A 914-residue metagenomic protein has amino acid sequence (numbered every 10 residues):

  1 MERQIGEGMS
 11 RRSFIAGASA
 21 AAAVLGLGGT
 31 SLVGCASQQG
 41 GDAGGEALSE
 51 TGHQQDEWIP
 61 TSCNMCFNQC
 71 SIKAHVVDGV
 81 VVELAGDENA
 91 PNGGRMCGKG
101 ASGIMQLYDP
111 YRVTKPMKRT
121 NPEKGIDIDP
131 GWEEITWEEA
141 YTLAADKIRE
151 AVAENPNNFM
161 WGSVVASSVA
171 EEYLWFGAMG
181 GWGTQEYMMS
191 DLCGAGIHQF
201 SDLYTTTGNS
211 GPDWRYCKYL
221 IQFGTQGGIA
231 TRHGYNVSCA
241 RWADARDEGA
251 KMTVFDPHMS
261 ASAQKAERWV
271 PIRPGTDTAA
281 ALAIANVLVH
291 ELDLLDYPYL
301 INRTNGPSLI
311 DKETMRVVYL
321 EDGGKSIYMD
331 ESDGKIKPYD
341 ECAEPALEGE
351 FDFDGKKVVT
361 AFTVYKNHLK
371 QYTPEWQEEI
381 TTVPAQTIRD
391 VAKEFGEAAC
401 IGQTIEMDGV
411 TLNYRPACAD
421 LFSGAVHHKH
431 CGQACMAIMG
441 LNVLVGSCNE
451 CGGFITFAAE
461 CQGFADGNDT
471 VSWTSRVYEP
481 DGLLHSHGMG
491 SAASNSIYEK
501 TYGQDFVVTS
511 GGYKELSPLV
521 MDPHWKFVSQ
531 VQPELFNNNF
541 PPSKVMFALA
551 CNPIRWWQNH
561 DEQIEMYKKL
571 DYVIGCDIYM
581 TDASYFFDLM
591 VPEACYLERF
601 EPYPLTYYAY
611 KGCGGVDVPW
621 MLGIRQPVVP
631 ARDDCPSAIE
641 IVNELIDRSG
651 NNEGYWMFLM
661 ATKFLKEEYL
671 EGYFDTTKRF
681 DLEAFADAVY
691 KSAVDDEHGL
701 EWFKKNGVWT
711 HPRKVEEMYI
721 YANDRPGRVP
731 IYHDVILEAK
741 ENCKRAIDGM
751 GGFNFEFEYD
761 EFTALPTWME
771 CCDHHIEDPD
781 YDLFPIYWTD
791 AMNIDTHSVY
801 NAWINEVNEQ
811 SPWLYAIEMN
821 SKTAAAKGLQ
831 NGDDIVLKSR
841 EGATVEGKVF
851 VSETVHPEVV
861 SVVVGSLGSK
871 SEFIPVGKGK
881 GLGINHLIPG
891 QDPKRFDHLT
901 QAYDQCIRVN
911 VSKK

Functional and structural regions predicted by a protein language model:
E2-A346, V358, G482, S486 (+4 more regions): N-terminal export/assembly segments and adjacent metallocofactor-ligating motifs of anaerobic energy-metabolism
R119-E139, D293-R389, D481-K514, M621-M750 (+2 more regions): N-terminal leader/propeptide and maturation segments of large enzyme subunits in energy/redox metabolism and hydrolases
Y141-F159, S210-Y219, H368, V391-C418 (+1 more regions): Glycine-rich phosphate/diphosphate-binding loops that line cofactor/substrate pockets in enzymes
V164-V165, R303-N305, E394-F395, T411 (+3 more regions): A glycine-rich phosphate-binding loop feature that marks nucleotide/adenosyl-phosphate handling sites
Y173-F255, A279, E344-G349, A361 (+3 more regions): Extended redox/cofactor-interaction regions of prokaryotic respiratory oxidoreductases
T184-Q185, D293-Y299, T387-R389, C418 (+9 more regions): Acidic/polar loop patches that form or flank catalytic/metal-binding clefts of enzymes that bind anionic ligands
A261, D582-L622: Flexible glycine/proline-rich, aromatic-decorated loop/lid segments
G623-A693, N801-E818, K822-K914: Long, contiguous, secondary-structure-rich segments that constitute the structural scaffold of globular domains
